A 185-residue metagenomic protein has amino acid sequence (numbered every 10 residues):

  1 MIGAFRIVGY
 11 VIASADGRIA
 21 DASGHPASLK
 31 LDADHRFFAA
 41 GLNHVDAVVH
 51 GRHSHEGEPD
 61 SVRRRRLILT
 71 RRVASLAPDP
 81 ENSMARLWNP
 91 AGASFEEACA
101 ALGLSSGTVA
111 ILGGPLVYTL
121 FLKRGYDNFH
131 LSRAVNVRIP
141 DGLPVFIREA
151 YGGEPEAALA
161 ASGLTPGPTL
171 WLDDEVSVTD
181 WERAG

Functional and structural regions predicted by a protein language model:
M1-G185: Enzymes that bind and transform nitrogen-containing heteroaromatic metabolites
